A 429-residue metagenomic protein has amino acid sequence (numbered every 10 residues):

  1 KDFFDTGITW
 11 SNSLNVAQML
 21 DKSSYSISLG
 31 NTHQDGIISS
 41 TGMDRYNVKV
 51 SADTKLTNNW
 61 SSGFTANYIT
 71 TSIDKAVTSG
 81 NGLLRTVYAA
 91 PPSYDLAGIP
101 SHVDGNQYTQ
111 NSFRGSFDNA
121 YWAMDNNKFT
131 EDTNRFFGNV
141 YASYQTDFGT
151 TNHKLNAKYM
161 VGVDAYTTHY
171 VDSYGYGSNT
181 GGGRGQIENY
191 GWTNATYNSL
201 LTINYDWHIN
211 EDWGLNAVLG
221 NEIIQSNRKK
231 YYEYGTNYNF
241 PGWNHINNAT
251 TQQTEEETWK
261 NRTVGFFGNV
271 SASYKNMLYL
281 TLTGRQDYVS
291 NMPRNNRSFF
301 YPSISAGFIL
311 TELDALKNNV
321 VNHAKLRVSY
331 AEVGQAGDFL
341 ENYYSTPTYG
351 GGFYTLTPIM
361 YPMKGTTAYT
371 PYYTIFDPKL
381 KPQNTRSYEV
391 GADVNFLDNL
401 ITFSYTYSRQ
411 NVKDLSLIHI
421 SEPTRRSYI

Functional and structural regions predicted by a protein language model:
K1, D5-V48, N59-W60, F136: Outer-membrane beta-barrel translocator/receptor signature
F4, P91-P92: Generic secondary-structure transition motif, activating predominantly at the C-termini of alpha-helices
W10, R45, V50-W60, T65-T70 (+4 more regions): Extracellular/periplasmic, surface-exposed regions of secreted and cell-surface proteins
M19, G30, G175-G177, S408-Q410: Generic beta-structure capping elements
G36, S72-I73: A short hydrophobic/aromatic micro-motif that marks alpha-helical segments and, especially, helix-coil
S178-R184: Flexible, solvent-exposed loop segments that connect beta-strands
